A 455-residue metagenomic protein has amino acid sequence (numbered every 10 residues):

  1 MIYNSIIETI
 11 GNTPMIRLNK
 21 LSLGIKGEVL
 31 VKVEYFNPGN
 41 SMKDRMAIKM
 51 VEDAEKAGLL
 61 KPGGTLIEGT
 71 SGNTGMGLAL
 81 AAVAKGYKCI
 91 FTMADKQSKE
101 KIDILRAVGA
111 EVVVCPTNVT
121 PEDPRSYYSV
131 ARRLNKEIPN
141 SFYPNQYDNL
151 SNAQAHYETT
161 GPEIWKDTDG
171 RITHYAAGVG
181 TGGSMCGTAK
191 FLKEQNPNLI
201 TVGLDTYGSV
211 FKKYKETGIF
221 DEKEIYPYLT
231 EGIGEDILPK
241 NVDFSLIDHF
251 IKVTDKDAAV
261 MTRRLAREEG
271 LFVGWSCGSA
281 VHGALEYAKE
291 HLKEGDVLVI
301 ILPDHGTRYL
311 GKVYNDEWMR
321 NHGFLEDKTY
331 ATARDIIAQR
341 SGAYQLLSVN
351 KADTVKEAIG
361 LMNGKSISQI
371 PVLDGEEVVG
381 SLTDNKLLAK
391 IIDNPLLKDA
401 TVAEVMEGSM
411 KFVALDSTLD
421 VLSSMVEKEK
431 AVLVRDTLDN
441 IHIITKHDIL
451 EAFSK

Functional and structural regions predicted by a protein language model:
M1-D335: PLP-dependent amino-acid enzyme catalytic core
M46, M50, M93, I337 (+4 more regions): Methionine-biased hydrophobic packing positions in alpha-helices, especially within tandem helical repeat solenoids
T117-E122, T354, K386-L387, E404-V405 (+1 more regions): Histidine- and aromatic-rich ligand-binding microenvironments
L246, T329-L346, D399-M410: Bateman (tandem CBS) regulatory domains
L347-S366, L373-D374, I391, K411-K430 (+2 more regions): The conserved cystathionine-beta-synthase
V378-S381, L419, N440-I443: Glycine-rich acetyl-CoA-binding "A-motif" of GNAT/NAT acetyltransferases
K386-A403, I449-K455: A short, polar/charged loop-to-alpha-helix boundary motif
